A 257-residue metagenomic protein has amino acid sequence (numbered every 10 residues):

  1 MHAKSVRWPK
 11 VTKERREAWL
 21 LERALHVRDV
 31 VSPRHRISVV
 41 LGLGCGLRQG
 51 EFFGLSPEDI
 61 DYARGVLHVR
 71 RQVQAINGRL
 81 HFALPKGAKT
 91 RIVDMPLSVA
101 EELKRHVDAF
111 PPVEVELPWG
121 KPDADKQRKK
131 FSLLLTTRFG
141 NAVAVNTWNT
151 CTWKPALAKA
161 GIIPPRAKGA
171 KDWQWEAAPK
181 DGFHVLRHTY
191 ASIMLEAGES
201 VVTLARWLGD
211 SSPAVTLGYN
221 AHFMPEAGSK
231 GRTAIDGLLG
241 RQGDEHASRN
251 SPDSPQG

Functional and structural regions predicted by a protein language model:
M1-L55, A63, Q74-A75, K86-T90 (+6 more regions): Basic, Lys/Arg- and aromatic-enriched nucleic-acid-binding interface segment
A3-S5, R64-V69, G182, I193 (+2 more regions): Short functional hotspots where side chains directly engage DNA or cofactors
R7, H68-R70, L134-T136: Residues in well-ordered beta-strands of folded domains
H26-R36, C45, V93, F110-D123 (+4 more regions): Short, basic (Lys/Arg/His-rich) helix/loop patches that form interaction surfaces in the mid-to-C-terminal regions
D29, R64, R71, A75-V99 (+10 more regions): C-terminal secondary-structure termini that scaffold catalytic or DNA-interacting sites
V40-L43, A100, L134-L135, D210 (+1 more regions): Primarily hydrophobic membrane-targeting regions of prokaryotic envelope proteins
E101, P155, H222: Active-site micro-motifs of SAM-dependent methyltransferase domains
